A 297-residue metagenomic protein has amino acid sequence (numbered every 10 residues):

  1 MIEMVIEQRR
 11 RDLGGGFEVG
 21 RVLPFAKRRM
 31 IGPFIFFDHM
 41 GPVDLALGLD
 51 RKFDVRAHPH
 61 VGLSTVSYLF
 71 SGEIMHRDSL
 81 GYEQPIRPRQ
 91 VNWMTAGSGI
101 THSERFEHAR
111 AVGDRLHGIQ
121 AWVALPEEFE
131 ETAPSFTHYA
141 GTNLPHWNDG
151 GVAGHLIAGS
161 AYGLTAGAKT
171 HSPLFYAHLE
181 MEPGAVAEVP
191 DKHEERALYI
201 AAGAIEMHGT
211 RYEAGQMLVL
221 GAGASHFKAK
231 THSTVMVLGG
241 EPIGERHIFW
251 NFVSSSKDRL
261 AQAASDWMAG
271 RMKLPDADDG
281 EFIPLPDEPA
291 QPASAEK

Functional and structural regions predicted by a protein language model:
M1-K297: Jelly-roll (double-stranded beta-helix
